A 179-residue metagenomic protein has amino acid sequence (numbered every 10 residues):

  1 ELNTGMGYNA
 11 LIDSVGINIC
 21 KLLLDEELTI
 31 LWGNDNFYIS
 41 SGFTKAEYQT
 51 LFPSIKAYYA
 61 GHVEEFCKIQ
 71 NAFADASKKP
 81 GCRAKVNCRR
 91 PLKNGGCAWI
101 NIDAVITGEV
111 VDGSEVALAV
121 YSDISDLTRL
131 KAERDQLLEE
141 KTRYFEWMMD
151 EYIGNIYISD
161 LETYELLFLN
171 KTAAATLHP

Functional and structural regions predicted by a protein language model:
E1-E26, R134-Y164, A175: PAS/LOV and related PAS-like sensory modules
L24, N87-G95, G108-E109: PAS-family sensory domains
E27, F37-L51, A173-P179: PAS/PAS-like sensory domain cap-loop motif
I30-N34, L161, F168-N170, P179: PAS-family and closely related small sensory beta-sandwich domains used across diverse signal-transduction proteins
Q49-E64, P179: PAS-family sensory/regulatory domains
G61-C88: Terminal output helix/cap of sensory domains in signal transduction proteins
N94, I102-L118: Short loop/turn elements at sensory-signaling interfaces that couple input to output
L118-K141: Sensory coupling linkers of modular signal transduction proteins
